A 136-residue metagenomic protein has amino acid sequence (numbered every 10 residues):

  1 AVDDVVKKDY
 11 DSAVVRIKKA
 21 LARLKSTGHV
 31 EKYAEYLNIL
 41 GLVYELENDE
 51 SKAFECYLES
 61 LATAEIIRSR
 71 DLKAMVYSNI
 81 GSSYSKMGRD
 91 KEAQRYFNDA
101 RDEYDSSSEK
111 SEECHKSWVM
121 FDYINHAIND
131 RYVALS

Functional and structural regions predicted by a protein language model:
V2, L42, M75, S82 (+3 more regions): Residue-level recognition of tetratricopeptide repeat
D4, L24, Y44, A64 (+2 more regions): Eukaryotic all-alpha helical interaction scaffolds
D9, G28-H29, D49, R68-S69 (+1 more regions): Short coil/turn linker motifs that delimit alpha-helical repeat modules in TPR/alpha-solenoid proteins
K19-R23, E59-E65, S69, D99-E109: Amphipathic alpha-helical segments of tetratricopeptide repeats
E35, M75, C114-Y123: Residue register of alpha-helical TPR repeats
